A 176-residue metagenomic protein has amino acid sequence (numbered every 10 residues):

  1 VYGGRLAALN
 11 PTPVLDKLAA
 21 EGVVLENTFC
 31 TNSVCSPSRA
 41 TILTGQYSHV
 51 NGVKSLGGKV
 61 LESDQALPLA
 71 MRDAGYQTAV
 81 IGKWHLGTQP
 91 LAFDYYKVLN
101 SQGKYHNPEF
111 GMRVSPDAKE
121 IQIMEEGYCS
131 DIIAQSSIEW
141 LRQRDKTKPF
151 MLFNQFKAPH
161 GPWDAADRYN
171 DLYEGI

Functional and structural regions predicted by a protein language model:
V1-I176: Formylglycine-dependent sulfatase
